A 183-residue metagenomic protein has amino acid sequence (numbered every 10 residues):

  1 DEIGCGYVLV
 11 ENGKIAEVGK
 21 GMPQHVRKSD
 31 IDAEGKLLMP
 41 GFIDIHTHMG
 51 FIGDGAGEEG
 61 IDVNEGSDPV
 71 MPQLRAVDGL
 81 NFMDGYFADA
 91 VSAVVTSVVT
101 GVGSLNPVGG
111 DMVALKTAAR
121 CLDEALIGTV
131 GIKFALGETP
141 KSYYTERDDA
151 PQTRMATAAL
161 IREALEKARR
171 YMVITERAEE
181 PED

Functional and structural regions predicted by a protein language model:
E2-I3, L80-M83, R154: Solvent-exposed, acidic/flexible segments
E2-M39: Histidine-rich, glycine-flanked metal-binding segment
I15-E17, G35, G55-G57, S67-P69 (+2 more regions): Glycine-rich loops and low-complexity Gly/Arg-rich segments that provide flexible linkers or classic glycine-based
V18-G19, L38-G53, I161-A164, A168-R169 (+1 more regions): N-terminal-biased segments
Q24, I31, E59, T145-D148: Intrinsically disordered, low-complexity coil segments
A33-V102, N106-P107, V113: Metal-associated gating/positioning segment near the N- to mid-region
Y86, V91-D183: Polyanionic/metal-chelating signatures
